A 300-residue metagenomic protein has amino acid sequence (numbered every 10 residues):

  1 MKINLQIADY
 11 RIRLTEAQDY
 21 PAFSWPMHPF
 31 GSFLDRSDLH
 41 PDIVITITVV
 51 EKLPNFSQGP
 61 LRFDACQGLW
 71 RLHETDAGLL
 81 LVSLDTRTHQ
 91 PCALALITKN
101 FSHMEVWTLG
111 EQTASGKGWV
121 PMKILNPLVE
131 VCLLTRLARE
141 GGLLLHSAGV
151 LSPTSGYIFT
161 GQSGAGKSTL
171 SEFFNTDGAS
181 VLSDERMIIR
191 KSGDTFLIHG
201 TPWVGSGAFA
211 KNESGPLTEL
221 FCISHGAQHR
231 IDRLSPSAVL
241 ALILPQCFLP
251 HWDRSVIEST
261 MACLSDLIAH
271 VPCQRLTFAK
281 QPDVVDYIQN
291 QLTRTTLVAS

Functional and structural regions predicted by a protein language model:
M1-I158, Q162-S163, T176-S180, M187-S300: A noncatalytic interaction/capping subdomain that flanks phosphate/NTP-handling catalytic cores
A165-K167: Conserved glycine(s) of the Walker
L170-S171: Post-Walker A alpha-helix
